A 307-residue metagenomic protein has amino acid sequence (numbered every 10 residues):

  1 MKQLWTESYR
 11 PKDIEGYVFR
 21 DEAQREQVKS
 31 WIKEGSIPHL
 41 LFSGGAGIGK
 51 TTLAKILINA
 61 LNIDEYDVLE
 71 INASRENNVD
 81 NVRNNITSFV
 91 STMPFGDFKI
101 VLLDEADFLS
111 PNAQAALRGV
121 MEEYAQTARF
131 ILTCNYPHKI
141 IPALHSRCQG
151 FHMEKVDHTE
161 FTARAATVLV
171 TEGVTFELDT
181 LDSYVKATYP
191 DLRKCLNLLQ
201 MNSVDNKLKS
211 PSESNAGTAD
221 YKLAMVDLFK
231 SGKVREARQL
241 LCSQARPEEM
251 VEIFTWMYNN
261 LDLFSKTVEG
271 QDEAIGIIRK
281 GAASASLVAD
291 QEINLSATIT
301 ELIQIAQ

Functional and structural regions predicted by a protein language model:
M1-E154, T159-E160, A166, S183 (+4 more regions): P-loop/Walker A NTP-binding region and its immediately flanking N-terminal helices in P-loop NTPase folds
K12-I14, V68-L69, L169, D179-S183 (+4 more regions): Short hinge/gating elements
V101, D182-A187, R193-D205, C242: C-terminal helical "lid" of AAA+/P-loop NTPase domains
T162-R164, T175-A187, T218-Y221: Short conserved motifs of the RecA-like P-loop NTPase core
L178, A187-Q200, R235, E248-E252 (+1 more regions): The conserved phosphate-sensing helix
L199-V226, A274-I275: Conserved C-terminal helix/linker of AAA+ ATPases
M225-Q307: Helix-rich C-terminal "collar"/helical-bundle subdomain used as an assembly and partner-interaction module in RFC-like
